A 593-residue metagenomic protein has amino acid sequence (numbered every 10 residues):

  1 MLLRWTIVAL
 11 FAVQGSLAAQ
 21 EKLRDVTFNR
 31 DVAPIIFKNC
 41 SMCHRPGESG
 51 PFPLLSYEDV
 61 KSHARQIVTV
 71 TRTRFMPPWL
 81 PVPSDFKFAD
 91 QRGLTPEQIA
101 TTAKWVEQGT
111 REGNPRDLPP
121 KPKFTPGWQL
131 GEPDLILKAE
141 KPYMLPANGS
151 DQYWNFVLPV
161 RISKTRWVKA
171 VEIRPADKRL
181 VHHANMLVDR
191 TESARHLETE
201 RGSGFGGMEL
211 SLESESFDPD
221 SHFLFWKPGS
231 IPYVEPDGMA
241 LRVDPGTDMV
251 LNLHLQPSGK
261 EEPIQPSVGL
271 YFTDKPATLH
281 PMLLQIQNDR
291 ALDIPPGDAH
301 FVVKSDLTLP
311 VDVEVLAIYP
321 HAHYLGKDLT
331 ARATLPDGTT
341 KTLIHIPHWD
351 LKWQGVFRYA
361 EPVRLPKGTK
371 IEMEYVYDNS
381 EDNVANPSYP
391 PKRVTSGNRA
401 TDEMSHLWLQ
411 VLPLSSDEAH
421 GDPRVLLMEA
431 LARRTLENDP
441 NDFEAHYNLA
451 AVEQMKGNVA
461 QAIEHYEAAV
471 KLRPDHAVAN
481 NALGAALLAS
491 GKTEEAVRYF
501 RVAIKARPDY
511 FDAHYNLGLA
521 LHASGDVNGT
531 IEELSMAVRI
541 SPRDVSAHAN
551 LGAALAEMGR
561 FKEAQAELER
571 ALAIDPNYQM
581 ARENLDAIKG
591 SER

Functional and structural regions predicted by a protein language model:
L17-S163, A170, R174, G246-N252 (+1 more regions): Aromatic- and Gly/Pro-enriched helix-to-coil junctions and flexible linker segments
L130-L414: His-enriched metal-coordination microenvironments in redox/metal-binding proteins
R424-L431, M455-A468, D475-V478, A489-V502 (+5 more regions): Structural signature of tandem alpha-helical TPR/SEL1-like repeats, specifically the intra-repeat loop/turn
